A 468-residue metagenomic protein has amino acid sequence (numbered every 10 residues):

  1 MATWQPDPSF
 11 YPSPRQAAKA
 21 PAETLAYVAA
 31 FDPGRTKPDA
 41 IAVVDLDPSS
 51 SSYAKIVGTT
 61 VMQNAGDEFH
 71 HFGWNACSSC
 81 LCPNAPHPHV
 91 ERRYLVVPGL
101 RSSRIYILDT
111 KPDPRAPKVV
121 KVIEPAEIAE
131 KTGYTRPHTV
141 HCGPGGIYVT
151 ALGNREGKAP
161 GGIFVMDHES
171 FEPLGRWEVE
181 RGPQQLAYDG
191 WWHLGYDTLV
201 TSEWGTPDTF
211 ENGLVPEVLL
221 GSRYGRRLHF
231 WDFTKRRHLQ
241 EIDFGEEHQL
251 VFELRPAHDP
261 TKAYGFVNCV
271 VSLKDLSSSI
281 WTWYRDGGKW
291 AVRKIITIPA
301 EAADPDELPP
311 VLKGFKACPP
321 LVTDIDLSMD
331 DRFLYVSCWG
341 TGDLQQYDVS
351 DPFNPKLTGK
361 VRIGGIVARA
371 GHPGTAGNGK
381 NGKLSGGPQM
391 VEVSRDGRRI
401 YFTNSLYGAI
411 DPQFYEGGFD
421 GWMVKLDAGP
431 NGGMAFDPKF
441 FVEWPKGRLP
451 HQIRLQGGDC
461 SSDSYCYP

Functional and structural regions predicted by a protein language model:
A2-A22, E68-E91, G133-P144, W191-D197 (+5 more regions): Structural signature of eukaryotic scaffold interfaces centered on beta-propeller domains
A2-P6, A17-V90, V96-E124, K158 (+1 more regions): Beta-propeller domains
R15, A20-P21, V28-R35, C82-R93 (+5 more regions): Short, conserved, GDST-rich strand-edge loop motifs in beta-rich repeat architectures
V43-S52, I107-K118, H168-F171, F230-R237 (+4 more regions): Short loop/turn segments immediately following beta-strands, especially the blade-tip and inter-blade linker loops
K55-N75, V120-G133, R176-Q185, H238-Q249 (+3 more regions): Surface-exposed loop and turn segments in beta-propeller and other repeat-based domains that flank or scaffold
D109-L194: Asp-box/WD-like beta-propeller blade repeats and closely related beta-sheet repeat scaffolds
E180-D351: Beta-propeller domains
A263-W283, F315-G417, M423: Loop/turn-rich, solvent-exposed surfaces of beta-rich toroidal or solenoidal domains
